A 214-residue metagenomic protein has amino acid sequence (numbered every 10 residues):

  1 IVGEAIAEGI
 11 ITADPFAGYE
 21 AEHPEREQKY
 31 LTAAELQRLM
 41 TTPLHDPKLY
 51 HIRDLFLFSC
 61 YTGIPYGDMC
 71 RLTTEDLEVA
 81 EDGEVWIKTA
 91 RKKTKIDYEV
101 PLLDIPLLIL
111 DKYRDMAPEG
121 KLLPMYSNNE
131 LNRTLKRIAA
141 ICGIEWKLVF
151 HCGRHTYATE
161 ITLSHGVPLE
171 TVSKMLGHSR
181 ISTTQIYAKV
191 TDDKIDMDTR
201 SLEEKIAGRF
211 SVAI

Functional and structural regions predicted by a protein language model:
I1-E4, Y19, L102: Non-catalytic DNA-binding core/recognition domains of DNA-processing enzymes
A7-Y66, C70, M116, H165: Basic, Lys/Arg- and aromatic-enriched nucleic-acid-binding interface segment
H23, Y30, R91-K95, N128 (+1 more regions): Catalytic-site neighborhood detector that most strongly recognizes the C-terminal catalytic loop/helix of tyrosine
E25, K92-D111, A117-R137: C-terminal catalytic core of Y-nucleophile DNA break-rejoin enzymes
H51-R53, M125-N129, E145-H165, H178: Short basic/aromatic active-site micro-motif
L57, Y61-D68, R137, R154-S179 (+1 more regions): C-terminal catalytic core of tyrosine-transesterase DNA break-rejoin enzymes
D76-G83, E145-W146, G166-I186, M197: Short, polar N-cap/turn motifs at the start of nucleic acid-interacting alpha helices
L202-I214: C-terminal secondary-structure termini that scaffold catalytic or DNA-interacting sites
